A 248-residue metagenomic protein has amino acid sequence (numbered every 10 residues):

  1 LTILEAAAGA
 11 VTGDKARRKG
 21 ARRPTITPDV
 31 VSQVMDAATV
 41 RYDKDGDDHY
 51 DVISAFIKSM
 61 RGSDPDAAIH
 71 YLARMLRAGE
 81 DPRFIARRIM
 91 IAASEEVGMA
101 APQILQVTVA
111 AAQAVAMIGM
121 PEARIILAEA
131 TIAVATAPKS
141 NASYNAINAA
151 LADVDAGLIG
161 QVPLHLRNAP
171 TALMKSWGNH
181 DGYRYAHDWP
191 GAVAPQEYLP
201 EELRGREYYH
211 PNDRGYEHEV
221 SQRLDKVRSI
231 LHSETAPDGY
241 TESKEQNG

Functional and structural regions predicted by a protein language model:
L1-G13, D29-Q33, S54-K58, I69-R74 (+1 more regions): C-terminal helical "lid" of AAA+/P-loop NTPase domains
A7-G9, R17, R22, P237 (+1 more regions): Intrinsic disorder/low-complexity segments
A8-K15, T39-Y42, A93-V97, V115 (+1 more regions): Short amphipathic alpha-helical interaction patches enriched in hydrophobic/aromatic residues with interspersed Lys/Arg
T12-S54: Loop-to-helix "switch" segment enriched in basic and acidic residues adjacent to catalytic/ligand pockets
S32-M35, T39, G46-D47, S54 (+5 more regions): Generic signal for short, ordered secondary-structure residues within or immediately flanking folded domains
R41-G46, K58-G62, M99-A101, P195: A short, ordered amphipathic alpha-helix with a cationic face
G62-V193, P200-G248: Terminal-proximal interaction/regulatory segments of ATP-powered molecular machines
